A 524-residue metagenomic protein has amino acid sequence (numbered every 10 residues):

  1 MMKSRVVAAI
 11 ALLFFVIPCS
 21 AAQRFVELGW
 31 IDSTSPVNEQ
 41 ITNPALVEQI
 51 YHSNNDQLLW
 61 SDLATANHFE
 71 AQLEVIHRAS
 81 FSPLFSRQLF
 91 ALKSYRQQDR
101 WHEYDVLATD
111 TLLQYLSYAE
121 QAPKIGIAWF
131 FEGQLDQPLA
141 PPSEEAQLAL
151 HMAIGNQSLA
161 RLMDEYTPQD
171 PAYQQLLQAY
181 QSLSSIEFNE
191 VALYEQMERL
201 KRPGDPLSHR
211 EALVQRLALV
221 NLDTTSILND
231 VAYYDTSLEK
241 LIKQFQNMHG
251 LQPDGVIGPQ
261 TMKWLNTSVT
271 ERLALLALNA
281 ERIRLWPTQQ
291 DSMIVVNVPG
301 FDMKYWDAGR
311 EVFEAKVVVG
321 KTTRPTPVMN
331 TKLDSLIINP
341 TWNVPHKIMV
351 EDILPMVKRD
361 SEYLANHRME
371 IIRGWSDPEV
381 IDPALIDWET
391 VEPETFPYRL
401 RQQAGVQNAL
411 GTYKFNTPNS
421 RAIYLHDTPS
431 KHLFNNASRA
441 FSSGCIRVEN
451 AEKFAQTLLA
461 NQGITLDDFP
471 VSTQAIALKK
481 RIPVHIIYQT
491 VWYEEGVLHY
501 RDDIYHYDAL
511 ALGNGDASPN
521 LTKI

Functional and structural regions predicted by a protein language model:
M1-A8: Bacterial N-terminal signal peptides that target proteins for export
A9-F14: Polyanion-binding and phosphate-handling cores
V16-P18: N-terminal signal peptide c-region/cleavage motif recognized by signal peptidases
A21-I41, R161-I524: Well-ordered beta-sheet/strand-loop patches within structured domains
A22-L148: Cationic-aromatic interfacial patches
Q88-V220, Q252: Non-catalytic accessory/assembly modules
